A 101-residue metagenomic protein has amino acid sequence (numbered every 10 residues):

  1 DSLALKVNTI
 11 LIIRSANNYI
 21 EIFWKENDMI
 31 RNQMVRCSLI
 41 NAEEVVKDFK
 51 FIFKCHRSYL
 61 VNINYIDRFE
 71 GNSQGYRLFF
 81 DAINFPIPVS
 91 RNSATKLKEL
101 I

Functional and structural regions predicted by a protein language model:
D1-I101: Basic, polyanion-interacting recognition surfaces, primarily in bacterial LytTR/OmpR-type DNA-binding effector domains
